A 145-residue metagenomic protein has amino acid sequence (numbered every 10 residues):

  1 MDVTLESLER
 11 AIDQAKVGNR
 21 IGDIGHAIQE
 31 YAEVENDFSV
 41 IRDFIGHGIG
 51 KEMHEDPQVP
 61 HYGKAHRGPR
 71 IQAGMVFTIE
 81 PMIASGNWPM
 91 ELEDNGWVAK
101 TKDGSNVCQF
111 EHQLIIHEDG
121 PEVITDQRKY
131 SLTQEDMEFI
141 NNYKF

Functional and structural regions predicted by a protein language model:
M1-F145: Active-site neighborhoods and metal-handling regions in enzymes and metal-associated proteins
